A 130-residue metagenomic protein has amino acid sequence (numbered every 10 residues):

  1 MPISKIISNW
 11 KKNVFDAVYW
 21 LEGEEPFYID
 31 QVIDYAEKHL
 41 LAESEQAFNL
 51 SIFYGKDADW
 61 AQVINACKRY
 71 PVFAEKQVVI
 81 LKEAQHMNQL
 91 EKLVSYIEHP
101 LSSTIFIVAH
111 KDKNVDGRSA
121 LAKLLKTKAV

Functional and structural regions predicted by a protein language model:
P2-K5, K12, D16-Y19, F27-V130: Non-catalytic interfacial helical region
E22: Residues at the beta-strand->loop junction immediately N-terminal to the Walker
